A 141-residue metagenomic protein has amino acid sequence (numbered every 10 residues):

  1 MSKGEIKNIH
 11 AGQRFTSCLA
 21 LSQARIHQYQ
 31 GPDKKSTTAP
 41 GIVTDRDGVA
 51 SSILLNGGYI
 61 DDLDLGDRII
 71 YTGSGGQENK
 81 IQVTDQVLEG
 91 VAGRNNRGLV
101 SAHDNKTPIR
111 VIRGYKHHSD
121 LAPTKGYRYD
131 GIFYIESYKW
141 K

Functional and structural regions predicted by a protein language model:
M1-Y129: Acidic, glycine-rich low-complexity segments with interspersed aromatic residues
G126-W140: Short beta-strand and beta-hairpin "edge-sheet" elements
